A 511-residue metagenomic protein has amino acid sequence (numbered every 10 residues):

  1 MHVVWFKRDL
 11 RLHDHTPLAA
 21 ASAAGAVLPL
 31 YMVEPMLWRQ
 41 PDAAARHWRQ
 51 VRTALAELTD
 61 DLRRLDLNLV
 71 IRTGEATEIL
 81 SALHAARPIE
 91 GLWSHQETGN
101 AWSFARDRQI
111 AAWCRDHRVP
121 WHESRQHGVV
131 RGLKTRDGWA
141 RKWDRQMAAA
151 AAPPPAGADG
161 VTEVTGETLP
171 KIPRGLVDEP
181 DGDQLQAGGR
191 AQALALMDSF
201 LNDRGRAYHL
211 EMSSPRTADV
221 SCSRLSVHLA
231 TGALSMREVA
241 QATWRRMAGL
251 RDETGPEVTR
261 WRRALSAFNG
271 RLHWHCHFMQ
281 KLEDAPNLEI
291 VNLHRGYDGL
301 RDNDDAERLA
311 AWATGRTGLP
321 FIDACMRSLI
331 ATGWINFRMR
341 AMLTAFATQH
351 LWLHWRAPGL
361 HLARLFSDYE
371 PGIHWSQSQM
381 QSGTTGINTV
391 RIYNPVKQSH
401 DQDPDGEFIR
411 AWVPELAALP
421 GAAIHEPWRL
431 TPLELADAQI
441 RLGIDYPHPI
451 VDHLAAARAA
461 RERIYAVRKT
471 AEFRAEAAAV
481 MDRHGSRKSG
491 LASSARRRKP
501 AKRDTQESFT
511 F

Functional and structural regions predicted by a protein language model:
M1-N269, M279, T385-F511: Active-site "lid/cap" and pocket-lining segments within catalytic core domains
S22, G91-E97, W334-W355: Hydrophobic/aromatic-rich, well-ordered segments within soluble, folded domains that form packed cores
S226, A230, L234, R316 (+2 more regions): Short, conserved micro-motifs enriched in small and acidic residues
A240-W334, R340-M342: Long, K/E/R/D-enriched contiguous segments that form extended
M247, C276, L329, G333 (+6 more regions): Alpha-helix capping/termination and helix-coil
N269, M326, T344, T348 (+3 more regions): Generic hydrophobic alpha-helical scaffold/packing signal
Q280-E289, A306-A311, G372-P395, S493-P500: Charged/polar, low-hydrophobicity segments characteristic of intrinsically disordered regions and flexible loops
E289, R295-L300, A341-G386: Active/binding-pocket-proximal capping segment
